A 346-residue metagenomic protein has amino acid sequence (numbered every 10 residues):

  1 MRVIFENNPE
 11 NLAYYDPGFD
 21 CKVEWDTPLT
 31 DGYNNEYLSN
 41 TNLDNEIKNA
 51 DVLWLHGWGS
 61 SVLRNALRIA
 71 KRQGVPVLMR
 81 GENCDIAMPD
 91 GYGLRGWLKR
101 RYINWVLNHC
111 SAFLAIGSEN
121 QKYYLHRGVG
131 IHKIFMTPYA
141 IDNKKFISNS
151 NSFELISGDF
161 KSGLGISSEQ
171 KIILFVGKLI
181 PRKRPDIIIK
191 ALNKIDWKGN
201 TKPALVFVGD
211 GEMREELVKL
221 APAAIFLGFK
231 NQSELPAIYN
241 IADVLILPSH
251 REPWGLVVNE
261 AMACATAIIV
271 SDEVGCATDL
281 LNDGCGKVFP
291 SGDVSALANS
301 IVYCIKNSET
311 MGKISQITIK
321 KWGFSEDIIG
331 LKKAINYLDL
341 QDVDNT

Functional and structural regions predicted by a protein language model:
F5, I103, N108-G158: Donor nucleotide-sugar binding/catalytic pocket of nucleotide-sugar-dependent glycosyltransferases
P76-L78, D85-H109, F153: Nucleotide-sugar donor phosphate/pyrophosphate-binding loop at the beta->alpha transition of glycosyltransferases
L155, K161, S167-K183, I189-N193: Conserved donor-binding/catalytic core segment of Leloir-type glycosyltransferases
F229-K230, A237-A242: Short alpha-helical donor nucleotide-sugar binding micro-motif in glycosyltransferases
H250: Aromatic "clamp/platform" in nucleotide-sugar-dependent glycosyltransferases that forms part of the donor/acceptor
A267-S271: Short hydrophobic beta-strand element within catalytic cores of glycosyltransferases and related nucleotide-activated
N282-D283, K287-V294, V302-S308: Conserved acidic donor-binding segment of nucleotide-sugar-dependent glycosyltransferases
E309-L340: A charged, aromatic-enriched C-terminal amphipathic alpha-helix characteristic of glycosyltransferases across folds
